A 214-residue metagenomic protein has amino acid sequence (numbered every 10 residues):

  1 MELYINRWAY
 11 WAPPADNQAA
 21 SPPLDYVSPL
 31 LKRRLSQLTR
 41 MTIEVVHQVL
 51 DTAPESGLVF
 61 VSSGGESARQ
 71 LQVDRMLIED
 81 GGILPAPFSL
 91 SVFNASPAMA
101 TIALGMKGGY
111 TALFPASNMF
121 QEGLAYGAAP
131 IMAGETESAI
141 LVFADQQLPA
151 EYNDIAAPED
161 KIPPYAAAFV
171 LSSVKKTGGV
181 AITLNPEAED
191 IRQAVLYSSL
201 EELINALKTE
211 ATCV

Functional and structural regions predicted by a protein language model:
M1-Q121, M132-A133, F143-V214: Conserved "HGTGT" condensation-loop signature of ketosynthase/thiolase-family condensing enzymes that catalyze
L124, A128-A129: Internal active-site segments that recognize and position negatively charged phosphoryl groups and nucleotide moieties
T136: Active-site loop of short-chain dehydrogenase/reductase
